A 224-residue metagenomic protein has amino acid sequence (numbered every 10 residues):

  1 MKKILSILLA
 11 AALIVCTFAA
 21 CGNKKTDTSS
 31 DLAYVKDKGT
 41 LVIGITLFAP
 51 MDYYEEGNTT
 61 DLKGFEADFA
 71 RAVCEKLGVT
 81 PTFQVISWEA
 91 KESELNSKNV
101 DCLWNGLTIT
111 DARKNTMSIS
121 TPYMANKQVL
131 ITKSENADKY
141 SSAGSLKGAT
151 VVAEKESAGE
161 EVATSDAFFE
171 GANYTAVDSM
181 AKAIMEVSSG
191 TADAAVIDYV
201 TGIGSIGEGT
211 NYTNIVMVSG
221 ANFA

Functional and structural regions predicted by a protein language model:
M1-G39: Short, low-complexity disordered leader/linker segments with a strong preference for bacterial N-terminal type II
D27-G106: Extracytoplasmic small-molecule ligand-binding "clamshell" domains of the periplasmic binding protein/Venus flytrap
L41-T46, I131, T150-A153, A195: Short, well-ordered beta-strand segments
L47, A125-T132, Y199-V200, G207-A224: Periplasmic-binding protein-like
L47, L107-T108, S134, K155 (+1 more regions): Short secondary-structure boundary segments
Y53-T59, A70-V79, A158-D178, I206-T210: Ligand-binding cleft/hinge of the Venus flytrap
R71-K76, Q84-V85, E89-L103, T116-S118 (+4 more regions): Short helices/loops that flank or line small-molecule/ion binding pockets
K133-V151: Flexible hinge/capping segments at coil-to-helix
